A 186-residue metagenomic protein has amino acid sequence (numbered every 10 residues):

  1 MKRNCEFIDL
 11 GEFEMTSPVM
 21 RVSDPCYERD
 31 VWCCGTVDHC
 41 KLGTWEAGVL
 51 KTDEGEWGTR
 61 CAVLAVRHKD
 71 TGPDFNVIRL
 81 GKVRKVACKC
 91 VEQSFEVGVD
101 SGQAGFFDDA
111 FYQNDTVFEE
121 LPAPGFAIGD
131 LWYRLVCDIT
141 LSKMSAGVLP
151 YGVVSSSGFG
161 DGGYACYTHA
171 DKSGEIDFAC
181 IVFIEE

Functional and structural regions predicted by a protein language model:
M1-E186: Intrinsically disordered, low-complexity acidic regions enriched in Pro/Ser/Thr
